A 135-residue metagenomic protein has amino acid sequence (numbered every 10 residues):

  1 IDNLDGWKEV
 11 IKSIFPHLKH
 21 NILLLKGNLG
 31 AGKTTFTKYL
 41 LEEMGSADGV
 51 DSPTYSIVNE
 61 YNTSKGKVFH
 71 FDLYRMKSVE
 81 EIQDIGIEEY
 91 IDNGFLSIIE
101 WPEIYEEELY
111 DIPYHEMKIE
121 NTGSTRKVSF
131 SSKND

Functional and structural regions predicted by a protein language model:
I1-P16: N-terminal pre-Walker A segment at the start of P-loop NTPase domains
L23-L25: Hydrophobic anchor at the beta1->P-loop junction of P-loop NTPases
N28: P-loop (Walker A) phosphate-binding loop of NTP-binding proteins
K33: Conserved lysine of the Walker
E42, E80, E88-D135: Short phosphate-coordinating micro-motif centered on Lys-Gly-acidic
S46-N62: Short beta-strand-centered segment that lines the nucleotide-binding/catalytic pocket of NTP-utilizing
T63-N93: Mid-chain, well-packed structural core segment of small domains
